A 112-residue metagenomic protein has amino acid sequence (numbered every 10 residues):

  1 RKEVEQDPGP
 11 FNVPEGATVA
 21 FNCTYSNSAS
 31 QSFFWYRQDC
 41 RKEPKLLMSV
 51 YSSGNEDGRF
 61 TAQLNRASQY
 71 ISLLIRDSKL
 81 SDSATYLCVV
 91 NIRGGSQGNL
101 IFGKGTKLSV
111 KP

Functional and structural regions predicted by a protein language model:
R1-P112: Extracellular domains of the immunoglobulin superfamily
